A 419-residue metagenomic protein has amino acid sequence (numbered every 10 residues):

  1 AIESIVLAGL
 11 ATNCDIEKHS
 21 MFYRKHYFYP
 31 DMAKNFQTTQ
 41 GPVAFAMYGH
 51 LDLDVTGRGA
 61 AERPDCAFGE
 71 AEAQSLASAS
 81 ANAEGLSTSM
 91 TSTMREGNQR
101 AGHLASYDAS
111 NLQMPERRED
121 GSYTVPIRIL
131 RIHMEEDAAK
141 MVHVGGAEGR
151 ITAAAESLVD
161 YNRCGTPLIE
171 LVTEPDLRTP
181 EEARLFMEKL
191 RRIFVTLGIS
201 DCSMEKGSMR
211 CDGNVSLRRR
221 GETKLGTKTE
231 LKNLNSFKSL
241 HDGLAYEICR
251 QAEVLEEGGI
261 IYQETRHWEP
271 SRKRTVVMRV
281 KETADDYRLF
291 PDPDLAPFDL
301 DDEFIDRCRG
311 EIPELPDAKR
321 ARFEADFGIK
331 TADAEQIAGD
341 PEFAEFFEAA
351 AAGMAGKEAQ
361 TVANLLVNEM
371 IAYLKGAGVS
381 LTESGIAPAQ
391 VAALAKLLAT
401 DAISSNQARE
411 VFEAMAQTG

Functional and structural regions predicted by a protein language model:
A1-E314, T331, M354, N368: Basic, nucleic-acid-interacting segments
L86, G259-G419: Long, charged, helix-rich clamp/arm modules that form nucleic acid-engaging surfaces of large nucleic-acid-processing
